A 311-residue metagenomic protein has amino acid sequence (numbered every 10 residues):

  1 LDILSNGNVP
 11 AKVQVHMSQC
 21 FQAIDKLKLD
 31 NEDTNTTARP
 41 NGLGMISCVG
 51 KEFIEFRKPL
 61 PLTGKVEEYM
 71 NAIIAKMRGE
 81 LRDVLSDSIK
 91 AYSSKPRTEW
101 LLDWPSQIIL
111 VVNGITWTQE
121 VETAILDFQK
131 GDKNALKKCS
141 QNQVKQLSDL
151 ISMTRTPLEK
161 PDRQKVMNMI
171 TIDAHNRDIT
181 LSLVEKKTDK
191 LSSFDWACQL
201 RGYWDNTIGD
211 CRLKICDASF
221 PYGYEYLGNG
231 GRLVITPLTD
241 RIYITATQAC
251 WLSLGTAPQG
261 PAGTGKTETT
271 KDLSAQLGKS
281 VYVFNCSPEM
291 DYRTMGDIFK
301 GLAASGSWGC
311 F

Functional and structural regions predicted by a protein language model:
L1-K26, Y243-Q248: Extended amphipathic alpha-helical scaffold segments
S18-P237, R241: Extended, charged/polar low-complexity intrinsically disordered regions
R232-I235, V281-Y292: Flexible beta-alpha connector loops of hexameric P-loop NTPases
R232-T236, T245, P261-G265: Outer-pore/vestibule module of multi-pass helical membrane proteins
P237-T239, T247-S253: Phosphate-binding P-loop
I242, L252-T256, G306-S307: Pre-Walker A (Motif I) flank of P-loop NTPase domains
A249, M290-F311: Conserved alpha-helical scaffold flanking the Walker A/P-loop in AAA+ ATPase domains
W251-F284, I298-G301: Walker A/P-loop
